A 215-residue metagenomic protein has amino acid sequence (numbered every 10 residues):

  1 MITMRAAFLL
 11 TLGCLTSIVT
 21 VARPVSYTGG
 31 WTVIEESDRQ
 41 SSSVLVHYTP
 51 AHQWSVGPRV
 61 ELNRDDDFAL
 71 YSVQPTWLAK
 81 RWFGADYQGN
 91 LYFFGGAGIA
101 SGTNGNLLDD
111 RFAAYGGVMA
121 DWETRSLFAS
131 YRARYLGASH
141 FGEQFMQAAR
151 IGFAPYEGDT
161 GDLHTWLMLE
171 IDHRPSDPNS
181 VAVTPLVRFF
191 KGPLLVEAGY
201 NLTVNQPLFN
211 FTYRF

Functional and structural regions predicted by a protein language model:
M1-S26: Cleavable N-terminal export/targeting peptides
V21-T184, L194, N201-L202, Y213: Outer-membrane pore/translocation modules
